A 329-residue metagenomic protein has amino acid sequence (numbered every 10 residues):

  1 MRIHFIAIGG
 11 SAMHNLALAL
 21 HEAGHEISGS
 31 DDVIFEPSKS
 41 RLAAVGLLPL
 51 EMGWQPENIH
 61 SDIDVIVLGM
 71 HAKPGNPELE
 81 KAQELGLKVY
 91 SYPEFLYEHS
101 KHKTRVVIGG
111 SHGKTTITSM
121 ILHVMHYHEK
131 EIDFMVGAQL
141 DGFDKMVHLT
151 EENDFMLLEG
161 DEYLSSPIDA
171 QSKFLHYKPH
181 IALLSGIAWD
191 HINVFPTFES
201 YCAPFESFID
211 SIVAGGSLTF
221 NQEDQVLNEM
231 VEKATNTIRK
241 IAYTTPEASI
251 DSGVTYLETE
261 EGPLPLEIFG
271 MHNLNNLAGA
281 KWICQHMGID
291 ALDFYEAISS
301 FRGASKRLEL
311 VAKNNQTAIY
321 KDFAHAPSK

Functional and structural regions predicted by a protein language model:
R2, I6, A43, G69 (+5 more regions): Adenine nucleotide phosphate-binding catalytic loops in nucleotide-utilizing enzymes
M13: N-terminal Rossmann-fold NAD(P) dinucleotide-binding loop
A19-A23, A43, E57-S61, M70-F220 (+2 more regions): Phosphate-binding loop of NTP-binding sites
H25-R41: NAD(P)-binding Rossmann-fold cofactor-contacting core
E26-D31, D133-F134, A242: Short beta-strand "acidic-cap" motif of Rossmann-like dinucleotide-binding folds
I34-E36, S91, S100-K103, Y320 (+1 more regions): Structural/interface elements that position substrates and couple domains in central-metabolism enzymes
R41-L48: Short, conserved SAM-binding/catalytic segment of Class I S-adenosyl-L-methionine-dependent methyltransferases
P49-W54, Y90, I241-Y243: Short acidic-hydrophobic, aromatic-tinged amphipathic segments that line or gate anion-handling sites
